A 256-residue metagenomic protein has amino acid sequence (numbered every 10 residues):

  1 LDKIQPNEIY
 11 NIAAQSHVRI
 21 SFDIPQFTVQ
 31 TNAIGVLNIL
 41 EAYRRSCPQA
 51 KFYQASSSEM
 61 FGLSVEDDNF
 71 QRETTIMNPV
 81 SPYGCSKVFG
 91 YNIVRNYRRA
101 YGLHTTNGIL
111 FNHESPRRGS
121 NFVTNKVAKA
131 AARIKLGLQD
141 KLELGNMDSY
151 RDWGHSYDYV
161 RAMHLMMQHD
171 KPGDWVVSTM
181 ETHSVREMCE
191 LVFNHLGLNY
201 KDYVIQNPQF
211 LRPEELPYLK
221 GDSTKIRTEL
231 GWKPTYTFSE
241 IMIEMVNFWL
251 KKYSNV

Functional and structural regions predicted by a protein language model:
L1-H113, Y157, H195, W232-Y236 (+3 more regions): N-terminal Rossmann-like NAD(P)+-binding domain of SDR-like oxidoreductases, especially those catalyzing
F22, G62, R72, G145 (+2 more regions): Residue-level detector of conserved, well-ordered beta-strand and adjacent loop positions that form binding/recognition
D23, T31-I34, T74, S81 (+7 more regions): Residue-level signal for the nucleotide or nucleotide-sugar donor/cofactor binding architecture
I24, T31, K126, A162 (+5 more regions): Generic alpha-helical secondary-structure signal
Q54-S56, T106-G108, V177, Q206 (+1 more regions): Short glycine/serine/threonine-enriched helix-capping/active-site loop that flanks the nucleotide-sugar donor pocket
S64-F70, V88, N92-M167, M180-V185 (+1 more regions): NAD(P)-dependent short-chain dehydrogenase/reductase
L142, N146, D174-W175, H183-E190 (+3 more regions): C-terminal "lid/loop" region of Rossmann-like NAD(P)-dependent oxidoreductases
Y159, M163, V177, M188 (+2 more regions): Non-catalytic, hydrophobic alpha-helical segments
